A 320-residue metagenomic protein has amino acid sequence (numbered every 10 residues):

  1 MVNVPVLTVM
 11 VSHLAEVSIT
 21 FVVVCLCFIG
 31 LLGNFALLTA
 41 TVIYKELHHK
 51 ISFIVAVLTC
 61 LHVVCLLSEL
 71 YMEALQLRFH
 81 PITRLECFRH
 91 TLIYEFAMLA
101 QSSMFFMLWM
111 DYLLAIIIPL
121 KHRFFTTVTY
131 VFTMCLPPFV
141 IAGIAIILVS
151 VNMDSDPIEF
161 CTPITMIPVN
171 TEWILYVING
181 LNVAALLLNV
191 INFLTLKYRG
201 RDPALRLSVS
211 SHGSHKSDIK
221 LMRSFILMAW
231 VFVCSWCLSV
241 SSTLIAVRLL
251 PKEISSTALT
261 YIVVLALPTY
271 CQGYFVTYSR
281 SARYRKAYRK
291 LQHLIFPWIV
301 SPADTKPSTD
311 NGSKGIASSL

Functional and structural regions predicted by a protein language model:
M1-L320: Seven-transmembrane-like multi-pass membrane architecture, highlighting hydrophobic TM helices and the outer-facing
